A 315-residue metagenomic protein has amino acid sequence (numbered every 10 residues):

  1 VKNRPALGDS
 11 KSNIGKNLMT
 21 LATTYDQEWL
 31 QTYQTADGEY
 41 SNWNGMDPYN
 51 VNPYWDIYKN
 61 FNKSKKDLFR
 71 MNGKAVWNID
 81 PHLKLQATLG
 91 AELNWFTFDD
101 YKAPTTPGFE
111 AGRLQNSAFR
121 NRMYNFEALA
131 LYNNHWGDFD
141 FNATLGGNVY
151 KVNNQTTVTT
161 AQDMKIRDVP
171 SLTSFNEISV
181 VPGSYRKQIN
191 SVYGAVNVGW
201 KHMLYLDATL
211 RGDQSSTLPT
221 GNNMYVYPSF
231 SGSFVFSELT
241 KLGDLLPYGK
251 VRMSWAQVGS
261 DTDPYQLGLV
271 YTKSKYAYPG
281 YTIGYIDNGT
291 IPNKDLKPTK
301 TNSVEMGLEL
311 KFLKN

Functional and structural regions predicted by a protein language model:
V1-L68, Q86-N190, T217-P219, F236-S303: Surface-exposed loop/interface segments of Gram-negative outer-membrane beta-barrel transport/assembly proteins
M71-W77, A128-Y132, L145, G194-W200 (+2 more regions): Residues on the lipid-exposed face of transmembrane beta-strands in outer-membrane beta-barrel proteins
N78-H82, W136-D140, K201-M203, L246-Y248 (+1 more regions): Strand-connecting loop/turn motifs
N125, I189-A195, M203-Y205: Short glycine-rich loop/turn motifs
S191, Y225-S229: Transmembrane beta-barrel architecture of outer membranes
L206-S215, M253-W255: Transmembrane beta-strand segments that form the barrel wall of outer-membrane beta-barrel proteins
T220-M224: Short glycine/threonine-rich loop-to-helix capping motif typified by GTGT followed within a few residues by an Asp-Pro
P298-N315: Membrane-embedded beta-barrel scaffold of Gram-negative outer-membrane proteins
